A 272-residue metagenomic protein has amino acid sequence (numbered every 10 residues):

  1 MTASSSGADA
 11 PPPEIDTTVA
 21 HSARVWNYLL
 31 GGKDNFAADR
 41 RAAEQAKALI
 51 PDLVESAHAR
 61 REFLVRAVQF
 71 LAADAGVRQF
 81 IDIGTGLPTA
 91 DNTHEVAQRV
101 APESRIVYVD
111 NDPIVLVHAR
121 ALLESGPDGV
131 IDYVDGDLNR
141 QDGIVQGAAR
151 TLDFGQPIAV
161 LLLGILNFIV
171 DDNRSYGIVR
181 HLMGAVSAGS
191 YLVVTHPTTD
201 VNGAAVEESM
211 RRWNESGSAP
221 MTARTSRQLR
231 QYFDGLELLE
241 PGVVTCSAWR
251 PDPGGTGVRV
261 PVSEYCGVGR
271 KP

Functional and structural regions predicted by a protein language model:
M1-G136, Q141-D142, Q146-F154, S263: Rossmann-like AdoMet
V130-D132, I158-L162, I178-P197: Conserved beta-strand signature within the Rossmann-like core of class I S-adenosyl-L-methionine
L138-N139, A148-Y176, L182: A short SAM/SAH-binding and catalytic strip from SAM-dependent methyltransferases
D153, S187, D234: Short conserved AdoMet
L166-F168, P197-V201: Short "lid" loop at the C-terminus of a central beta-strand within the Rossmann-like core of SAM-dependent
G203-G217: Short, glycine-/aromatic-enriched active-site segment of Class I SAM-dependent methyltransferases
P220-V243: Short alpha-helix
G242-P272: Core SAM-dependent methyltransferase catalytic element
